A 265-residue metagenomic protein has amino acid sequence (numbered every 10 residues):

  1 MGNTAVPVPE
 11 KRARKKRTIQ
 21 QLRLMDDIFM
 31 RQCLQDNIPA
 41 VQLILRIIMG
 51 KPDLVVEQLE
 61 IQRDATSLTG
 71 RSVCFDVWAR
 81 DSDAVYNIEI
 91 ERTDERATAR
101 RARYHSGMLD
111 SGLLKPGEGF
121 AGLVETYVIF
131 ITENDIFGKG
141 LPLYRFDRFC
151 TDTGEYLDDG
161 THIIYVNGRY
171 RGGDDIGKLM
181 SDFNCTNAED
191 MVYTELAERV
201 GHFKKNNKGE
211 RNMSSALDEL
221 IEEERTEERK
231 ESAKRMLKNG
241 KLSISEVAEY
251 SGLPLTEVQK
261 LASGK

Functional and structural regions predicted by a protein language model:
M1-H162, G172-D174: Accessory alpha/beta interaction modules
G2-L22, S82, Y86-E91, R171-K265: Short, charged alpha-helical interaction segments and adjacent helix-coil junctions
Y165: Catalytic-site signature of metal-activated, phosphate-bearing donor transferases, centered on the GT-A/GT-A-like
